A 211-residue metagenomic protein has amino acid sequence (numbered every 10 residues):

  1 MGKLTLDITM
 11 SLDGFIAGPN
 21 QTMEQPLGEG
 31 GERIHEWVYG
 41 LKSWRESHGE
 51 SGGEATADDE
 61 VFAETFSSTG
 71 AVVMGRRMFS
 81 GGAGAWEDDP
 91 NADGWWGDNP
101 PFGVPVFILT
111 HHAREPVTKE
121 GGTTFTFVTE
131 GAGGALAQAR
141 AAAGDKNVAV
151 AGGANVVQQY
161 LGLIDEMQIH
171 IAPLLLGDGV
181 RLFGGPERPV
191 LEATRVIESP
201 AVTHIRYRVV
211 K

Functional and structural regions predicted by a protein language model:
M1-K211: Enzymes that bind and transform nitrogen-containing heteroaromatic metabolites
